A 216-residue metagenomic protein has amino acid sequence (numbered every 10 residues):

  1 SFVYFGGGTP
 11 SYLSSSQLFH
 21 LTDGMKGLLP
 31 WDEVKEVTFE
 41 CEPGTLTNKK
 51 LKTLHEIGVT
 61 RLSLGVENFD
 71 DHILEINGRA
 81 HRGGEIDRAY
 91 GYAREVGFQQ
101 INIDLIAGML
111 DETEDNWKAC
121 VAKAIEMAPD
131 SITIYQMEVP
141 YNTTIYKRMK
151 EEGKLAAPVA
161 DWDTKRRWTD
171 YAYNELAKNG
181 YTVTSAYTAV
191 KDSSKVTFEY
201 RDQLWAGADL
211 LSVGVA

Functional and structural regions predicted by a protein language model:
S1-A216: C-terminal scaffold of the Radical SAM
